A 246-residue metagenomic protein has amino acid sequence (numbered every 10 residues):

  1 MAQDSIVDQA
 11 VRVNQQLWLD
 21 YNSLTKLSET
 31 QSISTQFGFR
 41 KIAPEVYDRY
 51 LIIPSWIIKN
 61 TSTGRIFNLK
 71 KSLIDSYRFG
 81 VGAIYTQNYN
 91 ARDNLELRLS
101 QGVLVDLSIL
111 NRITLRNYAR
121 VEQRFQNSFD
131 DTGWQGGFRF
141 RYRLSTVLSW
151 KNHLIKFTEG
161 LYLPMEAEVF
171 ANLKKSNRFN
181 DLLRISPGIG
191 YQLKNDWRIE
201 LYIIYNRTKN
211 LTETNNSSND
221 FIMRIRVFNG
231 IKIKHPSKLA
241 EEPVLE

Functional and structural regions predicted by a protein language model:
A2-Y47, L51, F228, K232: Short glycine/proline- and aromatic-enriched beta-strand/turn motifs that initiate or cap beta-hairpins
D4-Q9, Q31-A43, F67-N68, D75-Y89 (+4 more regions): Transmembrane beta-strand segments that form the barrel wall of outer-membrane beta-barrel proteins
I6-V11, K41-E45, N88-N94, F129-Q135 (+2 more regions): Outer-membrane beta-barrel domain signature
V13-L17, D48-I52, L95-L99, W134-Y142 (+2 more regions): Residues that define the transmembrane beta-barrel architecture of outer-membrane proteins
L19-T25, P54-I58, Q101-L107, Y142-W150 (+2 more regions): Residues on the lipid-exposed face of transmembrane beta-strands in outer-membrane beta-barrel proteins
E29-T30, T61-Y77, S108-L115, W150-L161 (+2 more regions): Short loop/turn motifs that connect adjacent beta-strands in outer-membrane beta-barrel proteins
V46-I109: Hydrophobic/aromatic-rich structural module bridging two neighboring secondary-structure elements via a short loop
I113-T114, A119-K209, I231, V244-E246: Outer-membrane beta-barrel transmembrane domain signature
